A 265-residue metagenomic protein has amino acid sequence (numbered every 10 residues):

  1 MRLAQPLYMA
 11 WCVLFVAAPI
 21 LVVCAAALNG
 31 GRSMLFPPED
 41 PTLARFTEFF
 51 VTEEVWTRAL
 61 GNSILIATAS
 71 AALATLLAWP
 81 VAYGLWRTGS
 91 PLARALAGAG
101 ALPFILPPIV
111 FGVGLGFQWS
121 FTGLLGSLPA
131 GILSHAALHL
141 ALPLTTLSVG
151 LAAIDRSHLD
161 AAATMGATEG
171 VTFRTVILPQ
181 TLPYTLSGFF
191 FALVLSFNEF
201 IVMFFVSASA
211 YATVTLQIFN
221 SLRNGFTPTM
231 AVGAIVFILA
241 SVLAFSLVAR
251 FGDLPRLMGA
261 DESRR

Functional and structural regions predicted by a protein language model:
M1-R2, T68-G100, V113-F117, F173 (+1 more regions): Transmembrane-helix boundary motif in ABC transporter permease subunits
M1-Y8, N29, S148-L159, A163 (+2 more regions): C-terminal transmembrane helix and the adjacent membrane-cytosol boundary/short C-terminal tail of inner/organellar
Y8, V13-I20, G112, A137 (+4 more regions): Transmembrane alpha-helices
A18-E53, F204-S209, R265: Short membrane-interfacial helix/loop motifs at transmembrane-helix boundaries
P19-G31, N62, G112-G123, F190-S196 (+2 more regions): A structural signal for multi-pass alpha-helical bundles of membrane permease subunits that mediate small-molecule
G31, F46-V55, F197-L254: Interhelical loop and adjacent transmembrane-helix boundary motif in polytopic membrane transport permeases
M34, P38, L43, L92 (+3 more regions): Membrane-interfacial helix termini and adjacent extracytoplasmic/periplasmic loops of multi-pass transporters
R58-N62, F117-L142, T146, L182-F189 (+1 more regions): Loop-to-helix entry region at the N-terminal start of transmembrane alpha-helices in multi-pass membrane transporters
